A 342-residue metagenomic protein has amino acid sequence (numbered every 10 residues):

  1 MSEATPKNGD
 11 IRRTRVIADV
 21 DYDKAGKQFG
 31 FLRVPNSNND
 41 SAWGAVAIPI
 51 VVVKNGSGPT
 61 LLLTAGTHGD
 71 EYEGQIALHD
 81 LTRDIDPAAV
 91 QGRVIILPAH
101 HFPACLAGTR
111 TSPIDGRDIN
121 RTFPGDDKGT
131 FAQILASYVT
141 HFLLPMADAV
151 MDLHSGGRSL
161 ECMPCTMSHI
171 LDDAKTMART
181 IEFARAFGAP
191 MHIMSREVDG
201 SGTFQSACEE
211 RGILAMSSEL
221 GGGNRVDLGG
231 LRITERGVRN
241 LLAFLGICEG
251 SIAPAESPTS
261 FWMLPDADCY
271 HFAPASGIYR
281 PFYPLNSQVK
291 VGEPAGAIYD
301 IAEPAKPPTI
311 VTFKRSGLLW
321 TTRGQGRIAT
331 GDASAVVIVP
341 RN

Functional and structural regions predicted by a protein language model:
M1-N342: Structured catalytic-domain cores with a bias toward divalent-metal coordination
